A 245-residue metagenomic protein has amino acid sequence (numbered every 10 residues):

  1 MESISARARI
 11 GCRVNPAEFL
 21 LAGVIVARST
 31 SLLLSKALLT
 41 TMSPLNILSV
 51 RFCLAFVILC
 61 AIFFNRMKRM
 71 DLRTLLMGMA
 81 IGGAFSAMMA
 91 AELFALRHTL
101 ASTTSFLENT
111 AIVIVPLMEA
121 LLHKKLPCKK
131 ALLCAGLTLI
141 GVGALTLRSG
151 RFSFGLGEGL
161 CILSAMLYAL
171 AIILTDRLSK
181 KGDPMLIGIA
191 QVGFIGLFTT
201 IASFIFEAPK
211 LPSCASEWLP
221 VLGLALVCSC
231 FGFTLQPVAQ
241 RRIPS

Functional and structural regions predicted by a protein language model:
E2-N46, G83, A87, A91 (+3 more regions): Glycine-/small-residue-enriched transmembrane alpha-helix faces in small-molecule transporters and effluxers
I25-A55, L100-T103, L170-I195, A208 (+1 more regions): Juxtamembrane helix-loop-helix junctions in multi-pass membrane proteins
A27, S31-L32, F63-E108, A144 (+1 more regions): Specific transmembrane alpha-helical segments of multi-pass solute transporters/efflux pumps, especially DMT/EamA
T30, L34-A37, T41, L54-D71 (+3 more regions): Membrane-interface helix-cap regions at the ends of transmembrane helices in multi-pass membrane proteins
T40-L54, L93-A111, F154-L167, S216-L226: Structural signature of hydrophobic alpha-helical transmembrane segments
I58-M67, E92, A111-L133: C-terminal transmembrane-helix exit sites in multi-pass transporters
L59, M79-I81, F85, P127-L147 (+2 more regions): Hydrophobic transmembrane alpha-helices of multi-pass small-molecule transport proteins
R69-L76, S105-E108, K124-A144, R151-L160 (+2 more regions): Loop-to-transmembrane alpha-helix entry segments
